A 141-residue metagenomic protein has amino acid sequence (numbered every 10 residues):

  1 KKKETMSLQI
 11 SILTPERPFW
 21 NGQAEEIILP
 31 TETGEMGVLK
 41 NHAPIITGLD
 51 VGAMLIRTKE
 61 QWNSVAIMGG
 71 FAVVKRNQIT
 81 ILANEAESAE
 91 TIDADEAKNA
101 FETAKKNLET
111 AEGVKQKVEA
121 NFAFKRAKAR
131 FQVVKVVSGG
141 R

Functional and structural regions predicted by a protein language model:
K1-T5: Short, Lys/Arg-enriched N-terminal segments with co-localized hydrophobic residues within the first ~10-30 amino acids
S7-Q9: Exposed beta-strand and adjacent loop surfaces of beta-rich binding modules that mediate intermolecular recognition
S11-T103: Compact, glycine-rich, soluble single-domain proteins
E87-R141: Acidic/glycine-rich phosphate/pyrophosphate-binding loops and surrounding catalytic core that coordinate Mg2+
